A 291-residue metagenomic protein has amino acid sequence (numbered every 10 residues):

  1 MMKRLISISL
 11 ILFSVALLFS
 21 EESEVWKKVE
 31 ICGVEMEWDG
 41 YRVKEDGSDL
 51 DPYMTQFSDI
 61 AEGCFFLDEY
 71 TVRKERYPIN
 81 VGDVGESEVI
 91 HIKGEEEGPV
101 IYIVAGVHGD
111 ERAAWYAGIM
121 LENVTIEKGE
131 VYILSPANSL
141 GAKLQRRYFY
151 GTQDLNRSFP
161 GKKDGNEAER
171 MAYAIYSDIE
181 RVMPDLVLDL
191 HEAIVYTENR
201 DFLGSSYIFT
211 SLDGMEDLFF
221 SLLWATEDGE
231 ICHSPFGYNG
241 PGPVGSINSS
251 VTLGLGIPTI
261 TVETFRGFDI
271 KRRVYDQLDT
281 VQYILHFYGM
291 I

Functional and structural regions predicted by a protein language model:
K3-I11: Sec-dependent signal peptide recognition, specifically the positively charged N-region followed immediately by
F13-L18: Hydrophobic core
F19-I291: Structured catalytic-domain cores with a bias toward divalent-metal coordination
